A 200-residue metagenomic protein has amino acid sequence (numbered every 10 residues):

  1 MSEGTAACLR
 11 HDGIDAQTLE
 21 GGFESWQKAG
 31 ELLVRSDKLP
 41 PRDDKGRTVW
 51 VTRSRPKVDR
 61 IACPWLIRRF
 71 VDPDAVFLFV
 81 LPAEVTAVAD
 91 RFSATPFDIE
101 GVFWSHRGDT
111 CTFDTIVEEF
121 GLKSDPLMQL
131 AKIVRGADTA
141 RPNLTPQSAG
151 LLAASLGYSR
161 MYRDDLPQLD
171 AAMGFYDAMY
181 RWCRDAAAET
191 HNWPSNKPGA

Functional and structural regions predicted by a protein language model:
M1-R53, K57, C63-P64, R91 (+8 more regions): Rhodanese-like catalytic fold shared by cysteine-dependent sulfurtransferases and DSP/PTP-type phosphatases
A16-Q17, A75-F77: Hydrophobic anchor at the start of a short beta-strand that flanks the dinucleotide cofactor-binding loop
D59-R60, L169: Active-site-proximal structural scaffolding
V71-D72: A charge-rich, low-complexity, intrinsically flexible signal that marks solvent-exposed coils, linkers, repeats
V76-T86: A short beta-strand-loop structural module common to alpha/beta enzyme folds
D109, F113: A conserved mid-domain beta-alpha-beta active-site/ligand-binding segment of alpha/beta enzyme cores
E119-A200: A charged, amphipathic interaction segment
